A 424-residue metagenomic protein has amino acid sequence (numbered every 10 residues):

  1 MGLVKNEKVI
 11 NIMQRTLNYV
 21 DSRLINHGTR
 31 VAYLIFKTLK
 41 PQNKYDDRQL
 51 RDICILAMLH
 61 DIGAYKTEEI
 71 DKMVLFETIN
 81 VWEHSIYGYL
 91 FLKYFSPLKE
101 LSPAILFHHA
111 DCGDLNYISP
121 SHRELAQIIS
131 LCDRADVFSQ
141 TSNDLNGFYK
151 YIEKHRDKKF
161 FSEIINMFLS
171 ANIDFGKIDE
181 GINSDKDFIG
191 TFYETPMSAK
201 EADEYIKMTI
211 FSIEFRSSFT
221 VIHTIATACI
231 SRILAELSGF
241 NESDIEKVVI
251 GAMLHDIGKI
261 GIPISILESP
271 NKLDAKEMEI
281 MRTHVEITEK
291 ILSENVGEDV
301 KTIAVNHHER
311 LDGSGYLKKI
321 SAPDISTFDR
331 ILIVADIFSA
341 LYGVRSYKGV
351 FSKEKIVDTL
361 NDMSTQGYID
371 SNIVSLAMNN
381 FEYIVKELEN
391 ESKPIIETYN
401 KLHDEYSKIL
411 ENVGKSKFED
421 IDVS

Functional and structural regions predicted by a protein language model:
G2-S424: Histidine- and acidic-residue-rich, metal-dependent catalytic cores
